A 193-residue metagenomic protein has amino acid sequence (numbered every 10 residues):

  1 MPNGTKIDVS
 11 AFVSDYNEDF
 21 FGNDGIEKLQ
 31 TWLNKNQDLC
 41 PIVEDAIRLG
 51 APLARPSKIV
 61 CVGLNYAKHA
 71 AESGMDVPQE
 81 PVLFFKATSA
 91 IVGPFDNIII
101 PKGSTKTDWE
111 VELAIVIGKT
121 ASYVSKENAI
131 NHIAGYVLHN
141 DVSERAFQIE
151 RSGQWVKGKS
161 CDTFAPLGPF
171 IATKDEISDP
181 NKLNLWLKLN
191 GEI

Functional and structural regions predicted by a protein language model:
M1-P81, D175-S178: N-terminal non-catalytic cap/leader segment that marks the start of a structured domain
G50, P56-I193: Glycine-enriched loop-and-adjacent helix/strand subsegments that border the catalytic/binding cleft of enzyme cores
